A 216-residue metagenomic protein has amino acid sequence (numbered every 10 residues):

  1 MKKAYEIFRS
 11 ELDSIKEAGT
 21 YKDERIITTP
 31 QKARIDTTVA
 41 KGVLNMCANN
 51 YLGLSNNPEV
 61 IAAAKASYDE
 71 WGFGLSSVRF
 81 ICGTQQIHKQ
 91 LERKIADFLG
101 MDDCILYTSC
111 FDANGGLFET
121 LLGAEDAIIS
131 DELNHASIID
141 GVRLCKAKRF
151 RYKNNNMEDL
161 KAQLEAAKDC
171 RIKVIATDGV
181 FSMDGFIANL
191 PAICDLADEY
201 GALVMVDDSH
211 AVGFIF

Functional and structural regions predicted by a protein language model:
E6, S10, S14-F73, A202: N-terminal "arm"/small-domain region of PLP-dependent enzymes with the aminotransferase-like
N50, F150, N154-V206: Active-site phosphate-binding strand-loop segment of PLP-dependent enzymes
A62-C110: Conserved N-terminal alpha-helix of the aminotransferase class I/II PLP-enzyme fold
L117-A136: Conserved PLP-anchoring active-site segment centered on the Schiff-base-forming lysine
T120, I138-C145: Active-site-proximal loop->helix
A124, C145-K146, Y200: Short, structured coil segments at secondary-structure junctions
L133, V180, D208-H210: Conserved Walker B
